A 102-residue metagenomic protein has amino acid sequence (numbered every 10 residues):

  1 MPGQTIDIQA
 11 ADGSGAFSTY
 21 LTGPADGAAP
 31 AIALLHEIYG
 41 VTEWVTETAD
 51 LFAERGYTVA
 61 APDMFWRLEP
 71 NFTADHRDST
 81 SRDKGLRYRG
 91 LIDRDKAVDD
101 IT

Functional and structural regions predicted by a protein language model:
M1-T102: N-terminal cap/leader regions of alpha/beta-hydrolase-fold enzymes, predominantly small-molecule hydrolases
